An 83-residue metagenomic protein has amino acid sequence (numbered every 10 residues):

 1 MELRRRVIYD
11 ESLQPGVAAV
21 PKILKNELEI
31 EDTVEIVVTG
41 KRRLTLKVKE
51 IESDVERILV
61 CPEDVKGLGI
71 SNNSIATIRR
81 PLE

Functional and structural regions predicted by a protein language model:
R4-E35, E50-I75: Short beta-strand-centered segments at strand-helix junctions
G40-L44, P81-E83: Short, charged beta-turn/beta-strand-edge "cap" motif at the junction between a beta-strand and an adjacent loop
T45-K49: Short beta-strand-centered aromatic/proline hotspots
A76-R80: Short, mixed-charge low-complexity intrinsically disordered segments
